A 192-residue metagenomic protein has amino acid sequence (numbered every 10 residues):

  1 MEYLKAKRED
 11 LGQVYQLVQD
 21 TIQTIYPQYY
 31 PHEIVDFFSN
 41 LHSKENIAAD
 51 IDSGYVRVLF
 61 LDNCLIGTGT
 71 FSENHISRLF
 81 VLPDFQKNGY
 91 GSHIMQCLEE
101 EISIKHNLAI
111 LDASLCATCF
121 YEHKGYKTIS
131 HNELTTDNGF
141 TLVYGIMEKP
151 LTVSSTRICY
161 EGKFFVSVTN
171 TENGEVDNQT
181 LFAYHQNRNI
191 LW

Functional and structural regions predicted by a protein language model:
E2-Q16: A short beta-loop-alpha structural element at the N-terminal edge of CoA-dependent acyl/N-acetyltransferase catalytic
Q19-E45: Conserved GNAT-fold acetyl-CoA-binding loop/helix
S53-G67: Conserved beta-hairpin
L79-Q86, C116: A short, internal acetyl-CoA/4′-phosphopantetheine-binding micro-motif in the GNAT/acyltransferase core
D84-F85, G89-C97: Conserved acetyl-CoA pyrophosphate-binding loop and the N-cap/start of the following alpha-helix in GNAT-like
I102-L115: Conserved GNAT acetyl-CoA-binding A-motif
I110-D112, K127-I146: Conserved catalytic-core motifs of GNAT/GCN5-like acyltransferases
Y121, Y126: Conserved active-site tyrosine of GNAT-family acetyltransferases
